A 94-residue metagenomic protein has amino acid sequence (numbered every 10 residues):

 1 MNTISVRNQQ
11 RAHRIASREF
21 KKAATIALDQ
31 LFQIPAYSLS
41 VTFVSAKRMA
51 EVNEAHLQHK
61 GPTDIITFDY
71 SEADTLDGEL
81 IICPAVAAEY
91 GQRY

Functional and structural regions predicted by a protein language model:
M1-Y94: An acidic/histidine-cluster motif and surrounding catalytic segment that typifies divalent-metal-assisted enzyme active
